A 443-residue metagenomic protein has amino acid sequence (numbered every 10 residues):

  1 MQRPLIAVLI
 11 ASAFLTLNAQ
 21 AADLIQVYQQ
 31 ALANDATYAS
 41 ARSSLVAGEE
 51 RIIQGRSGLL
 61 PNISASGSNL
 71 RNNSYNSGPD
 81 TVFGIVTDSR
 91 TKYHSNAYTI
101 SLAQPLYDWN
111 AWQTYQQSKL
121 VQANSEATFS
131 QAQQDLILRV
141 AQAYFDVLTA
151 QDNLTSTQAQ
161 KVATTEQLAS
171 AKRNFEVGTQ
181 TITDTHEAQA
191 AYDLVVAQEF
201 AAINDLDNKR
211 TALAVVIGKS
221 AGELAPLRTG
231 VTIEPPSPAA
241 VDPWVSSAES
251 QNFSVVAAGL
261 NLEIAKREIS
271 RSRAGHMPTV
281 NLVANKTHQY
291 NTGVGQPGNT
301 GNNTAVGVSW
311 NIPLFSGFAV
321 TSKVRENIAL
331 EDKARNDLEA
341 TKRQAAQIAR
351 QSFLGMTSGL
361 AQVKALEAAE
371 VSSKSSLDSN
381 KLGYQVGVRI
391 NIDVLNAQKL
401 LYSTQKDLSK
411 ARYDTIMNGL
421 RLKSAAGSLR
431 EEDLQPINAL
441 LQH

Functional and structural regions predicted by a protein language model:
M1-Q20: Gram-negative bacterial Sec-dependent N-terminal signal peptides
Q20-S68, S74, A221, L227-E263 (+3 more regions): Bacterial Sec-pathway N-terminal export signals of envelope proteins
Q26, S95-T99, Q142, E187 (+3 more regions): Transmembrane beta-barrel architecture of outer-membrane proteins
Q29-A39, V46-P61, T99-Q117, A127-Q134 (+8 more regions): A glycine-/polar-enriched beta->alpha junction
S40-G55, A132, L136-T155, E166 (+5 more regions): Amphipathic alpha-helical coiled-coil segments
S66-Q104, L227-P238, S270, V283-S316 (+2 more regions): Small/polar, glycine/serine/threonine/aspartate-rich low-complexity segments that form flexible
D135-S247, G355, G359, L400-Y402: Periplasmic alpha-helical coiled-coil/stalk elements that build and connect Gram-negative outer-membrane
